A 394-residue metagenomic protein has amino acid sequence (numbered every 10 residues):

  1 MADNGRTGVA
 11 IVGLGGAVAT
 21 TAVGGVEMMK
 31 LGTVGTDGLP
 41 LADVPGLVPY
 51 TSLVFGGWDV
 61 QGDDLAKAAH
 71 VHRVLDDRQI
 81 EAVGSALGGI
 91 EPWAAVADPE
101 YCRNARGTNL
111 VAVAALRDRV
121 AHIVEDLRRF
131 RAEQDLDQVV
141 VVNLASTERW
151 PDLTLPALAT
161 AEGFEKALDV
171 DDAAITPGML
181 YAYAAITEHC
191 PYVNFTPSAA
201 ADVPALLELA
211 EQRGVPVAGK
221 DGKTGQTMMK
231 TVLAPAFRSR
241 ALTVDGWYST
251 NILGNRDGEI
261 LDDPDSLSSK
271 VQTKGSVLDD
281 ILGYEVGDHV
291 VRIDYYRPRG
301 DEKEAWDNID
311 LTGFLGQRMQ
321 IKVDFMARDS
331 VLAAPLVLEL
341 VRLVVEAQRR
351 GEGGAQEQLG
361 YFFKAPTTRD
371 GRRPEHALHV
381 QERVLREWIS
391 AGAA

Functional and structural regions predicted by a protein language model:
M1-T196, P204-E208, V232-A234, D329 (+2 more regions): Metallocofactor- and cofactor-centric catalytic cores in central/energy metabolism, strongly enriched
A10, E208, V215, Q226-E357: Active-site-lining helix/loop region of Rossmann-like oxidoreductase modules
Q134, E188, R213, S239-R240: Residues at alpha-helix termini
S146, P197-S198, G222-K223, S249: Short, ordered loop/turn segments at secondary-structure junctions
E165-A173, R213-Q226: Acidic, His- and aromatic-enriched active-site or binding-groove loops in soluble protein domains that engage sugars
Y192-T196, V217-D221, D245: Short catalytic-loop micro-motif centered on adjacent basic/acidic residues
A200-P216: Short, electropositive alpha-helical surface patch
